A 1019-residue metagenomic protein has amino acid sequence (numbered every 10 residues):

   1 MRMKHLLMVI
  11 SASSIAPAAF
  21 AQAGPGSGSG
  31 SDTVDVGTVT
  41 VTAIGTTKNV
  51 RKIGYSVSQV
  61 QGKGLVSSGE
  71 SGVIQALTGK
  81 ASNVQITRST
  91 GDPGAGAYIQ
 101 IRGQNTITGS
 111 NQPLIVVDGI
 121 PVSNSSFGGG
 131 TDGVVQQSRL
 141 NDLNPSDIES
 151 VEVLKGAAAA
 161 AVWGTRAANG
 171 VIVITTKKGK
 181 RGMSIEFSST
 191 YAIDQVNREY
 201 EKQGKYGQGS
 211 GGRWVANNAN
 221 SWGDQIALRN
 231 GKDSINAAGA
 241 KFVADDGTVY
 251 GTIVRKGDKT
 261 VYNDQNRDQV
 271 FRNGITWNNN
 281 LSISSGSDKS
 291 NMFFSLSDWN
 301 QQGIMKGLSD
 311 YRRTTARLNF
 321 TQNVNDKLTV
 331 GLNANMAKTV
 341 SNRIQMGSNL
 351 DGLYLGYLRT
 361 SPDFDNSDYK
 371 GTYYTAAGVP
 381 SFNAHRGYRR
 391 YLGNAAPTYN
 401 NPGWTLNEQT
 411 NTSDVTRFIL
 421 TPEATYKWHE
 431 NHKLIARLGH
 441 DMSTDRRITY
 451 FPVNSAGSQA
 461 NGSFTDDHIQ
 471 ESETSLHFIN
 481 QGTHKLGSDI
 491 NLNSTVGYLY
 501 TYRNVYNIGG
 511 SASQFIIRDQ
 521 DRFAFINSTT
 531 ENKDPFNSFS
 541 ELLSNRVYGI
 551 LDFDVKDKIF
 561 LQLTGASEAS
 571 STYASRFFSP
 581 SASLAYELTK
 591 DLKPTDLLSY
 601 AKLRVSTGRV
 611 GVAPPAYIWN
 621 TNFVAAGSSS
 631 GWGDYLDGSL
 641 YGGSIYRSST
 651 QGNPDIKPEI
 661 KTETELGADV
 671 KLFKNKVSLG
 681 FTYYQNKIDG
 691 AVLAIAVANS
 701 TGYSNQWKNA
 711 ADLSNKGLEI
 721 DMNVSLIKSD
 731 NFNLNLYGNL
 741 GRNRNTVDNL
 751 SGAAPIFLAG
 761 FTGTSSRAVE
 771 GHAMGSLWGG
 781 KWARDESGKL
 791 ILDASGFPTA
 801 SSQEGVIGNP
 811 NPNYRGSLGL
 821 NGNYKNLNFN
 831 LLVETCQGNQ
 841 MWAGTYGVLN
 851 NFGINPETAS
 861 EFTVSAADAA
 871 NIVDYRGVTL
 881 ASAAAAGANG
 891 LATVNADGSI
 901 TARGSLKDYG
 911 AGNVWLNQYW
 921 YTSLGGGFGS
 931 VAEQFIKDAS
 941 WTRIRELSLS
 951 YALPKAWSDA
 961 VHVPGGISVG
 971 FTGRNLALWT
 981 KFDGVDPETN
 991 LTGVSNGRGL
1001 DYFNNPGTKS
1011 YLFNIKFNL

Functional and structural regions predicted by a protein language model:
M1-R317, T329-G331, I419, G510 (+5 more regions): Short, small/polar-rich motifs associated with maturation and membrane association, primarily at protein termini
A23, Q112, W277, N319-L328 (+6 more regions): Extracellular/periplasmic, surface-exposed regions of secreted and cell-surface proteins
N83, Y824-G844: Glycine-rich phosphate/pyrophosphate-binding loops and their adjacent beta-strand/loop elements at enzyme active sites
F127-T131, V135-K178, N197-K205, S210 (+12 more regions): Outer-membrane beta-barrel proteins
V173, K178-G182, E186, I193-Q195 (+2 more regions): C-terminal, active-site-flanking charged/polar segments
Y200-D246, A337-Y391, Y500-Q520, A601-Y635 (+3 more regions): A surface-exposed, glycine/aromatic-enriched loop/edge motif typical of exported proteins
S458, S570, G838-V963, I967-S968: Extracytoplasmic gating/loop element in the C-terminal half of outer-membrane beta-barrel translocons and assembly
